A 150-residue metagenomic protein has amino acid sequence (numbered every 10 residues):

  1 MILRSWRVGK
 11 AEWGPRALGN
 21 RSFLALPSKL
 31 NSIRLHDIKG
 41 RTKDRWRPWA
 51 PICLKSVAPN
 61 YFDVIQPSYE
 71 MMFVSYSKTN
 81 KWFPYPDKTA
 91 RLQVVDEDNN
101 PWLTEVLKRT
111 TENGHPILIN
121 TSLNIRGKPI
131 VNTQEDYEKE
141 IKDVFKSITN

Functional and structural regions predicted by a protein language model:
M1-N150: Flexible beta->alpha loop and helix N-cap segments adjacent to enzyme active/binding sites
